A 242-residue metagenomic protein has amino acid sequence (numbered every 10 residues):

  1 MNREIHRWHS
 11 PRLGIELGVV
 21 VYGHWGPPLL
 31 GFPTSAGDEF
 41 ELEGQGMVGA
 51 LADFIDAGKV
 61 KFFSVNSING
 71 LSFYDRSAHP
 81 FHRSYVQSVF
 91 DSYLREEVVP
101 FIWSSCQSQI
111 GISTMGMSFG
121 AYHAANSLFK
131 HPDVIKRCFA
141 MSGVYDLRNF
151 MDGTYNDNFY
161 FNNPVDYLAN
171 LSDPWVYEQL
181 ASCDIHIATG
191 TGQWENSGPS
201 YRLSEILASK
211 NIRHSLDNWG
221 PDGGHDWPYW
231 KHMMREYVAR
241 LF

Functional and structural regions predicted by a protein language model:
M1-F242: Non-catalytic cap/lid and distal C-terminal segments of serine-dependent acyl enzymes
